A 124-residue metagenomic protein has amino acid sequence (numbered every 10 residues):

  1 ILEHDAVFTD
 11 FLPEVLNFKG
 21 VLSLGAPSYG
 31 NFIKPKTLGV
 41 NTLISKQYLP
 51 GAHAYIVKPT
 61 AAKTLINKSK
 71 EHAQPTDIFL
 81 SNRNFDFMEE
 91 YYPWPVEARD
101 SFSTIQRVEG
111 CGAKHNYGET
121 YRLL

Functional and structural regions predicted by a protein language model:
I1-L2, A6-L124: An acidic/histidine-cluster motif and surrounding catalytic segment that typifies divalent-metal-assisted enzyme active
